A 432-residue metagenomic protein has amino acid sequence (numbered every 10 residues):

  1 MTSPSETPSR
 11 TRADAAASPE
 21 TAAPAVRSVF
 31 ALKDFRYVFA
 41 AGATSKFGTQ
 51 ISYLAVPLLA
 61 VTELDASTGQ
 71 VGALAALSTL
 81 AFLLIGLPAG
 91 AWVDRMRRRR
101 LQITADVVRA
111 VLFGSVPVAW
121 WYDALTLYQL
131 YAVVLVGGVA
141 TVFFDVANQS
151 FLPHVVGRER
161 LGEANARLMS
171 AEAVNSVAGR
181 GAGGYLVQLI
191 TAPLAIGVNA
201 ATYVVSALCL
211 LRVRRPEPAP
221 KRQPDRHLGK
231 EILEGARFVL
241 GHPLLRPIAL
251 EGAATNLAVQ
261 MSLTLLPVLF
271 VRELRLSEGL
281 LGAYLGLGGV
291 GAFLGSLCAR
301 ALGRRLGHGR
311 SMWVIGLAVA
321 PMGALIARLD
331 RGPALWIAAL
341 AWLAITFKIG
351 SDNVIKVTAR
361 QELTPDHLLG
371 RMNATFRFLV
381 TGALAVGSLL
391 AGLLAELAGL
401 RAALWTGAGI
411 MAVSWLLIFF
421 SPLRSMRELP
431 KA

Functional and structural regions predicted by a protein language model:
T2-A432: Alpha-helical transmembrane-bundle signature of multi-pass membrane transport and export proteins
